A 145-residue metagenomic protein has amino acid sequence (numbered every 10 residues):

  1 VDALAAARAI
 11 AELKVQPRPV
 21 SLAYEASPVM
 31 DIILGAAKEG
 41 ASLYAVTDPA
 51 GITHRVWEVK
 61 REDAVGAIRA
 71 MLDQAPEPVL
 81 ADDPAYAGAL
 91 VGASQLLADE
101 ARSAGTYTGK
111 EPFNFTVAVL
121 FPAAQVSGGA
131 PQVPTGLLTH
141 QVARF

Functional and structural regions predicted by a protein language model:
V1-F145: Surface-exposed, charge/polar-rich loops and edge strands
